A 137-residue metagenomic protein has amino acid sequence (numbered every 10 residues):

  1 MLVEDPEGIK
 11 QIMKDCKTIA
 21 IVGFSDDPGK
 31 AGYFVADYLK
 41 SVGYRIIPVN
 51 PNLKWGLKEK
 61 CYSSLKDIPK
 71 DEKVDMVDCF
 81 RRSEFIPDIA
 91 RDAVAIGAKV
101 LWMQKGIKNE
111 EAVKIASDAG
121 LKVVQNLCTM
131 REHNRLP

Functional and structural regions predicted by a protein language model:
M1-D15: Short N-terminal or domain-adjacent regulatory/targeting segments
A20-V22: Conserved beta-strand elements of the Class I
S25-K30, D37-L57: NAD(P)-binding Rossmann-fold cofactor-contacting core
V42-Y44, I96-L101, A119-L121: A short helix->loop->beta-strand "cap" motif at the edges of active sites that frequently abuts
E59-S64: Conserved SAM-binding strand-loop segment of SAM-dependent methyltransferases
L65-K105: Mid-chain, well-packed structural core segment of small domains
K105-H133: Rossmann-fold NAD(P)-binding glycine/threonine-rich loop
